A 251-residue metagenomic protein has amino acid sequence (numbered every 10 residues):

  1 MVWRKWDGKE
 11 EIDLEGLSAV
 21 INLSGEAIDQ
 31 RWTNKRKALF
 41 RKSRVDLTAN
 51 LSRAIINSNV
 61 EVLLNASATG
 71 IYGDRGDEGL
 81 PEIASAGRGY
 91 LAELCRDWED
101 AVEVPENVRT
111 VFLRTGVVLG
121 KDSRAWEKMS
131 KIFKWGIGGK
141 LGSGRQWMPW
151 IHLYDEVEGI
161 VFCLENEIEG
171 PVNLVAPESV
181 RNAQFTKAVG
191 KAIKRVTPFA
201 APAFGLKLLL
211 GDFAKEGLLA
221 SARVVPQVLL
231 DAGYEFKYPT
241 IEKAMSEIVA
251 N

Functional and structural regions predicted by a protein language model:
M1-N50: NAD(P)H-binding glycine-rich loop region in Rossmannoid oxidoreductase-like domains and their noncatalytic homologs
V20, L153-I160, L174, F185 (+2 more regions): Non-catalytic, hydrophobic alpha-helical segments
A49-G89: Conserved Rossmann-fold NAD(P)-dependent oxidoreductase catalytic core, especially the SDR/UDP-sugar
S67-A68, D100-K121: Conserved beta-loop-beta element that borders a ligand/cofactor-binding pocket
A86-G89, G116-S123, S143-L153: Glycine-rich "substrate-gating" loop/helix at the edge of Rossmann-like oxidoreductase active sites
S130-G138, R145-V180: Alpha-helical substrate-binding/gating segment
G159, N166-D212, S246-N251: Mid/C-terminal beta-alpha module of Rossmann-like enzyme folds, strongest in SDR-family dehydrogenases/epimerases
E216-N251: C-terminal amphipathic/interface module of NAD(P)-dependent oxidoreductases and related NAD-binding regulators
